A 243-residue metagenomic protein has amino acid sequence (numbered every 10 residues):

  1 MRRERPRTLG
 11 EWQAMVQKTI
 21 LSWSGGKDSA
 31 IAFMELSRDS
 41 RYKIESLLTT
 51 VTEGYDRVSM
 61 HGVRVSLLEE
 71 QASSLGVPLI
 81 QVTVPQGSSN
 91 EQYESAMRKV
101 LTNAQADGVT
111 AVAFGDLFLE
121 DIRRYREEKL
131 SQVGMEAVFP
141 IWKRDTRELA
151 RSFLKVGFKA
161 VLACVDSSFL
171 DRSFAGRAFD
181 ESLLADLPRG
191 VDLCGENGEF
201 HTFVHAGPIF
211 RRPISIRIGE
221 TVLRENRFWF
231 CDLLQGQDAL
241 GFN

Functional and structural regions predicted by a protein language model:
R2-N243: Nucleotide-activated chemistry modules centered on ATP-dependent adenylation/adenylyltransferase
